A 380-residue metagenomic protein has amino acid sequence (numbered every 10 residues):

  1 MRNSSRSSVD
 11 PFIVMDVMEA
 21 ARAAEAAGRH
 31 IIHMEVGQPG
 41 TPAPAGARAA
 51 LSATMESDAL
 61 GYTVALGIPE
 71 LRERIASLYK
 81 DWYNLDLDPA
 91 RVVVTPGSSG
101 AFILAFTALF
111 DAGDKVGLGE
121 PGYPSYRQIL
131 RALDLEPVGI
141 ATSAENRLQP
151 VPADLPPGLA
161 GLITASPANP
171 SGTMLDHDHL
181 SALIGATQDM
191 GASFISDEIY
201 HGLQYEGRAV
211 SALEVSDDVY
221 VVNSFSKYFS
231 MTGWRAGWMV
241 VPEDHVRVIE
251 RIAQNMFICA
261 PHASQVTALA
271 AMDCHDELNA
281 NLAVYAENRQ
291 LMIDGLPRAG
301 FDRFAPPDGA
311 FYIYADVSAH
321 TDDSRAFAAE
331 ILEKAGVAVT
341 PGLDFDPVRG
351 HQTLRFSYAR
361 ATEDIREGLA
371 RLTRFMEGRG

Functional and structural regions predicted by a protein language model:
R2-G97, L104, A271-C274, L291 (+1 more regions): N-terminal small-domain helix-loop-helix segment of the aminotransferase-like
S77, D81, E330-V339, F345-G380: PLP-dependent enzyme catalytic core of the Aspartate aminotransferase-like
A90, A108-A165, G185: PLP-dependent aminotransferase-like
D114, L135, D189-A192, D217: A short helix->loop->beta-strand "cap" motif at the edges of active sites that frequently abuts
T142-E206: Active-site phosphate-binding strand-loop segment of PLP-dependent enzymes
E214-V248, A263, Q352: Active-site PLP attachment segment
I249-Q254, M272-D294: Structural signature of PLP-dependent enzymes
L269, Y285-I293, F304-V317: Conserved glycine-rich beta-strand-loop-beta hairpin in the small C-terminal domain of fold type I
